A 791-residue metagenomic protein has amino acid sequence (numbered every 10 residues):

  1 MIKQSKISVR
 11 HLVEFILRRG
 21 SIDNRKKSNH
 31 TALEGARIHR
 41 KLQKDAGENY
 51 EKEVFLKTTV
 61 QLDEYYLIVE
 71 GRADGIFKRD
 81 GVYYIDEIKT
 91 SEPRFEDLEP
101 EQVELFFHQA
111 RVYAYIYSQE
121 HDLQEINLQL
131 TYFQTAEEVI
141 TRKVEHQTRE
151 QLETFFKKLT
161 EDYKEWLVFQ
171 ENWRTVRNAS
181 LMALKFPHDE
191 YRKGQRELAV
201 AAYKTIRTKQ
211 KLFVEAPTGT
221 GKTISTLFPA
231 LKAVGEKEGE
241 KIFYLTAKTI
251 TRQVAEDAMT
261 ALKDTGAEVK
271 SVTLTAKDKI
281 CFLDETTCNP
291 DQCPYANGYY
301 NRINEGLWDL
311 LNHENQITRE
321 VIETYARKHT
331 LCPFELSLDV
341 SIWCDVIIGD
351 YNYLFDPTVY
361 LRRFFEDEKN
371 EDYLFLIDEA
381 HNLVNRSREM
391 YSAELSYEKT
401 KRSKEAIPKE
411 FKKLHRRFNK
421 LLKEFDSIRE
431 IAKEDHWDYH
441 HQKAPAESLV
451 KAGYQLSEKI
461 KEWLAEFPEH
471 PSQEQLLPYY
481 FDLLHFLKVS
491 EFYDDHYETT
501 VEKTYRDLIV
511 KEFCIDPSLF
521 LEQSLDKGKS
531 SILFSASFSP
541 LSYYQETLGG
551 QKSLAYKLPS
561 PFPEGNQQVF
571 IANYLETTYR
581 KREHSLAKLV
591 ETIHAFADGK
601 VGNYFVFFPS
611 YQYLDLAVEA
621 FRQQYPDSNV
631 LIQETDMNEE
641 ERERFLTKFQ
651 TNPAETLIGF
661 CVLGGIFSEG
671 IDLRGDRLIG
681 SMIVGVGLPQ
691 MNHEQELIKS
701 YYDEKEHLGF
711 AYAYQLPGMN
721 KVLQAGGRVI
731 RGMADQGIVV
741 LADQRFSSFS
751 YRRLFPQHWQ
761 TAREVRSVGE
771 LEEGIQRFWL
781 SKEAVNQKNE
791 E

Functional and structural regions predicted by a protein language model:
M1-V82: Metal-dependent nuclease catalytic cores that hydrolyze phosphodiester bonds in DNA/RNA, characterized by
T58-F156: Mg2+/Mn2+-dependent nuclease catalytic core
N172-E215: Conserved pre-motif I regulatory segment
A179, K185, E238-I347, F355 (+3 more regions): A substrate-engagement module of RecA-like helicase motors
R207-P229: Walker A/P-loop
T226, Q253, H329-V346, D350-S457 (+2 more regions): Signature of the SF2 helicase/ATPase Hel1-core->accessory helical subdomain module
I322-I347, T358-F365, E462-E576, R580-S585 (+2 more regions): A contiguous, basic/glycine-rich beta-loop/short-helix subdomain that forms a polymer-engagement track
N573-H584, E634-F746: Conserved RecA-like P-loop NTPase helicase motor core
